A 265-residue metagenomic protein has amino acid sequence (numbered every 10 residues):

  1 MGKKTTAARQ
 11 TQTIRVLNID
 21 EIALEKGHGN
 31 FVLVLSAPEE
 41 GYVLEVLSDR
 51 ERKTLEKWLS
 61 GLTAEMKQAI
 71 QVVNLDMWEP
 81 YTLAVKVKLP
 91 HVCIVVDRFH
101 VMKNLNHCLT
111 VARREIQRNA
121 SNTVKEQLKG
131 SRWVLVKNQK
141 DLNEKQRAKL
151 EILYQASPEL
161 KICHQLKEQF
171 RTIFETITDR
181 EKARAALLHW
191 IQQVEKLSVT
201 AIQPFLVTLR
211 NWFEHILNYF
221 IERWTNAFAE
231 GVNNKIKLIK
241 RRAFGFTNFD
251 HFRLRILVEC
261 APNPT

Functional and structural regions predicted by a protein language model:
M1-T11, A112, P262-N263: Short, basic alpha-helical nucleic acid-contact segments in DNA-binding proteins and DNA transaction factors
K3, K26-G29, A37-E40, L47-S48 (+4 more regions): Acidic/histidine-rich catalytic cores and adjacent linkers of DNA breakage/strand-transfer/modification proteins
Q12-K26: Two-metal-ion RNase H-like nuclease active-site motif
L33-V34, N106-Q117: Short, surface-exposed amphipathic charged segments that create phosphate/polyanion-binding patches used for binding
G61-L62: A generic secondary-structure signal
